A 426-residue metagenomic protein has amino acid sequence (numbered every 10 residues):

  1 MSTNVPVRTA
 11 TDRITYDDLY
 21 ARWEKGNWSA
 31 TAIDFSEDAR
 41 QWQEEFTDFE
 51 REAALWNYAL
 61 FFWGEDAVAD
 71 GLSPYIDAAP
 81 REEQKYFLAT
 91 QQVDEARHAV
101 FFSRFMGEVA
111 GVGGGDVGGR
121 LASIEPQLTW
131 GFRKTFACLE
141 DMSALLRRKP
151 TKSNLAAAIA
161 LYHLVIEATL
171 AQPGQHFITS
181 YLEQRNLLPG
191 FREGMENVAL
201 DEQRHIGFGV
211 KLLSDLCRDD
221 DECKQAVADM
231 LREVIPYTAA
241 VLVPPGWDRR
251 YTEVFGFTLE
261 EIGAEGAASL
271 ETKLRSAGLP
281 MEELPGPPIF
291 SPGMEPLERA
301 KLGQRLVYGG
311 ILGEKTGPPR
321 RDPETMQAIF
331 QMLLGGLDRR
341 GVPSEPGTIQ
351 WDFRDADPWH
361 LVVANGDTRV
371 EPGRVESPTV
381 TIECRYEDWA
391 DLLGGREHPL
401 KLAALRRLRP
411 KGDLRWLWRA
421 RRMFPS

Functional and structural regions predicted by a protein language model:
M1-T316, V362: Non-heme di-metal
L19-A21, G266, L333, W389 (+1 more regions): Short, Φ-rich (hydrophobic/aromatic) sequence segments
G115-V117, L121-S123, R218-M230, D357 (+1 more regions): A broadly tuned preference for mixed-charge, low-complexity surface segments
M195, D367, W418: Solvent-exposed, flexible loop/coil residues
L270-L302, Q350-R396: Low-complexity, glycine/alanine/valine/leucine- and proline-rich hydrophobic stretches
P292-H360, A364, L417-S426: Acidic, aliphatic-rich amphipathic alpha-helical segments
L297, L306-K315, P319-R320, A328 (+1 more regions): C-terminal interaction segments
